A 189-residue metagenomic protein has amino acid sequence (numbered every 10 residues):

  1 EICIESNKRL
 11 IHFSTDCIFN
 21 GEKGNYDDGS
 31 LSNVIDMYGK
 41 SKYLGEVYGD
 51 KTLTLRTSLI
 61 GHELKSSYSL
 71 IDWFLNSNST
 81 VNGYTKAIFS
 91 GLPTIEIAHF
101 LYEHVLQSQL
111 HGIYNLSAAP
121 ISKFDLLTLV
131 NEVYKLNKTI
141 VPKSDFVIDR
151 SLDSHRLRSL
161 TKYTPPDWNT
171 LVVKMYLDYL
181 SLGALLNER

Functional and structural regions predicted by a protein language model:
E1-I11: NAD(P)-cofactor binding segment of oxidoreductase domains
R9, C17-L55, L59-L64: Catalytic helix-loop patch of NAD(P)-dependent Rossmann-fold dehydrogenases
S14, S58, S117: Active-site beta-alpha turn of Rossmann-fold NAD(P)-dependent dehydrogenases/reductases
I35, V47-G91, I95-E96: NAD(P)-dependent short-chain dehydrogenase/reductase
F89-L92, I121, L152, Y163-P166: Residue-level signal for the nucleotide or nucleotide-sugar donor/cofactor binding architecture
I95-E103, V173: Amphipathic alpha-helical segments that line or abut small-molecule/effector binding pockets and mediate allosteric
F100-S154, G183-A184: Mid/C-terminal beta-alpha module of Rossmann-like enzyme folds, strongest in SDR-family dehydrogenases/epimerases
D167-R189: Amphipathic terminal alpha-helices
